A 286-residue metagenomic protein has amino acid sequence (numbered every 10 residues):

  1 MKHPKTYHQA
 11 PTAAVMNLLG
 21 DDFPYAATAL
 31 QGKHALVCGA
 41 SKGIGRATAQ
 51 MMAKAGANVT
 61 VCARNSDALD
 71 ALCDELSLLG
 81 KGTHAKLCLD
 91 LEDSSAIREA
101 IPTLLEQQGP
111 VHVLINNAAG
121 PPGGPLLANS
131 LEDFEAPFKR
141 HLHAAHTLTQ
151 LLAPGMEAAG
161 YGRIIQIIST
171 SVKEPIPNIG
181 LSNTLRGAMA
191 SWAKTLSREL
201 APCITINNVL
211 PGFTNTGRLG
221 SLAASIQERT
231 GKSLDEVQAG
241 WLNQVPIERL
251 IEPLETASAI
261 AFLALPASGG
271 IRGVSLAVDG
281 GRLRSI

Functional and structural regions predicted by a protein language model:
K2-A26, E174, R249, A261 (+1 more regions): Short C-terminal tail/terminal secondary-structure segment of NAD(P)H-dependent dehydrogenase/reductase domains
H34, S41-K42: Conserved glycine-rich cofactor-binding loop
A57-L72: Conserved glycine-rich Rossmann-like NAD(P)H-binding loop of the short-chain dehydrogenase/reductase
I115, A201-T205, I271-G273: Short, small/polar-rich loop/turn modules that mediate ligand/substrate recognition or access, typified
P125-L126, S130-F138, I164, W241: Substrate-binding pocket helix/loop in short-chain dehydrogenase/reductase
P154, R198-P202, G269: Alpha-helical segment proximal to the catalytic Tyr-Lys
I165-M189, A193-P202, G212-T214: Catalytic loop of short-chain dehydrogenase/reductase
